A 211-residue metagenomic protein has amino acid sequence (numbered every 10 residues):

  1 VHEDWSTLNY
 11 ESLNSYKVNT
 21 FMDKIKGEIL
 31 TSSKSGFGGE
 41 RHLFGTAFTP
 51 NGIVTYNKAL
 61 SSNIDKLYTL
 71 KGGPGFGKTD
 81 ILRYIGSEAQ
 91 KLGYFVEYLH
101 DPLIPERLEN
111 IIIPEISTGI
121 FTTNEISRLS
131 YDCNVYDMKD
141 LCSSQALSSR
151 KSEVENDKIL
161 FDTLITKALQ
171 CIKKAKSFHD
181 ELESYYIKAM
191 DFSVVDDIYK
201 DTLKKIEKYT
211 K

Functional and structural regions predicted by a protein language model:
V1-K34, E153-K205: An accessory alpha-helical subdomain
K17-S61: N-terminal pre-Walker A segment at the start of P-loop NTPase domains
I29-S32, K78-Y84, D101: A broad, low-specificity signal for short, low-complexity segments enriched in glycine/proline and polar/charged
V54, I64-A89: Glycine-rich phosphate-binding P-loop
A59, T210-K211: SAM-dependent transferase fold signal centered on methyltransferase-like domains, encompassing both Class I
A59-S62, N110-I112: Short, conserved, surface-exposed binding loops centered on an aromatic residue
N63-I64, I116: Residue-level preference for short coil/turn positions at secondary-structure junctions
E88-L169: Conserved nucleotide-sensing/catalytic segment adjacent to the nucleotide-binding pocket in NTP-handling enzymes
